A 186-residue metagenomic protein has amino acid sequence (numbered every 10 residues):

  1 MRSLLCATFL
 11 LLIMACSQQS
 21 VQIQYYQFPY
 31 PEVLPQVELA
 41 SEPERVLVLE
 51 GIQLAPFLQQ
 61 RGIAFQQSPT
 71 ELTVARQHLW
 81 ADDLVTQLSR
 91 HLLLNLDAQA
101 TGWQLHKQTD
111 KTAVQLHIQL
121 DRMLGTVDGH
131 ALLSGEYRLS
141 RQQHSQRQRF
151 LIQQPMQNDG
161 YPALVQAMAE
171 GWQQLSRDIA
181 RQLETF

Functional and structural regions predicted by a protein language model:
M1-C16: Sec-dependent bacterial lipoprotein signal peptides
C16-A81, F186: A structural "domain/chain start" motif
S17-Q36, L94, Q99-Q143: Surface-exposed short loop/turn segments
S17-Y25, V33-V37, N158-F186: C-terminal/domain-edge helix-coil "capping" segments
V46-G51, A64, Q115-Q119, L132-E136 (+1 more regions): Soluble periplasmic/extracytoplasmic beta-strand elements of cell-envelope proteins
Q53-P56, L84, L96, A100 (+2 more regions): Sec/Tat-exported extracytoplasmic proteins
E71-L79, H144-Q174: Short secondary-structure boundary motifs at beta->alpha junctions and helix caps
